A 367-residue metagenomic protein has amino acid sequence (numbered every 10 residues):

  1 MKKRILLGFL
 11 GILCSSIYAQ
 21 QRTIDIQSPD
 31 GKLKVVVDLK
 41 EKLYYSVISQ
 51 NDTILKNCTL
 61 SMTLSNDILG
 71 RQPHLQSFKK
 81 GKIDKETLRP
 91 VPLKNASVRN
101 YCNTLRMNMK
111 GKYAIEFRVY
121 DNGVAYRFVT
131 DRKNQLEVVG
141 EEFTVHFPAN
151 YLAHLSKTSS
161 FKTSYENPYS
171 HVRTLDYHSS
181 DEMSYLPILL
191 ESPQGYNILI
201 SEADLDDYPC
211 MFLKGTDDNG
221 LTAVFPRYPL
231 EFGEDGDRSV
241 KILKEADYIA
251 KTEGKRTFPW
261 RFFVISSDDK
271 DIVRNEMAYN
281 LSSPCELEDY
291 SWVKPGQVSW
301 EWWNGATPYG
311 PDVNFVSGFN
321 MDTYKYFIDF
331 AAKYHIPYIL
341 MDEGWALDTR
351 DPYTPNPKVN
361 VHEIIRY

Functional and structural regions predicted by a protein language model:
M1-R22: Bacterial Sec-dependent N-terminal signal peptides
S16-I17, L43, S160, T349-D351: Hydrophobic alpha-helical segments
T23-C285: N-terminal accessory beta-strand-rich subdomains and adjacent acidic, glycine-rich linkers that precede catalytic cores
S170, L287, P352-N356: Short alpha-helical interface elements
K270-N275, E286, Y290, W303-P311 (+1 more regions): Conserved mixed alpha/beta catalytic, RNA-binding, or beta-rich assembly cores of soluble enzyme, regulatory
K294: Phosphate/adenylate-binding glycine loop and adjacent helical scaffold
Q297-Y367: Substrate-binding cleft of carbohydrate-active enzyme catalytic domains
